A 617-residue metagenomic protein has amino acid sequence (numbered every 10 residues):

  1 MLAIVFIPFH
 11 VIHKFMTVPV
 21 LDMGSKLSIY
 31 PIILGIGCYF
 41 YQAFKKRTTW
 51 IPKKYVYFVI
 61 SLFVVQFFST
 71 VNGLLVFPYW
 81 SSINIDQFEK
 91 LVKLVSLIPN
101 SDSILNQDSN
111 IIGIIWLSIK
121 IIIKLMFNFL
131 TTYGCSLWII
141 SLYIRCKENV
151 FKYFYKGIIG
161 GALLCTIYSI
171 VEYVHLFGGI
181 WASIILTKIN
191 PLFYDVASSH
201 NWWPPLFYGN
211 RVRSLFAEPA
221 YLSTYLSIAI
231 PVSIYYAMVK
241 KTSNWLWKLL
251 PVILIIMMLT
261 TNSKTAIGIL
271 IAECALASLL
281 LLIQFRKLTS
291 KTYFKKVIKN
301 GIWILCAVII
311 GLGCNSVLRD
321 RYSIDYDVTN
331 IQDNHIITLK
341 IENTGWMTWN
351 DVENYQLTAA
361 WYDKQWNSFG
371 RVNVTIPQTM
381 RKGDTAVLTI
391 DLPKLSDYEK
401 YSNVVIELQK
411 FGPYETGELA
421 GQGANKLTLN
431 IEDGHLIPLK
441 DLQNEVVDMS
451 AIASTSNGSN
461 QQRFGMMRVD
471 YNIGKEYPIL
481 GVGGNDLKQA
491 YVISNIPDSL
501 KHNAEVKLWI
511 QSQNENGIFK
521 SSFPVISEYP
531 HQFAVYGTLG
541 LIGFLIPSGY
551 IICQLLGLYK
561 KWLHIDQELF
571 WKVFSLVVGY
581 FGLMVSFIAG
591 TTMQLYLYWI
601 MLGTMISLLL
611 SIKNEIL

Functional and structural regions predicted by a protein language model:
L2-T17, P31-Y133: N-terminal hydrophobic segments of proteins, predominantly signal-anchor/transmembrane helices of inner/organellar
I4, P8, P31-C38, L270-L281 (+3 more regions): Transmembrane alpha-helices of multi-pass inner-membrane enzymes
G35-I36, M126-I139, F151-K287, V297-I302 (+5 more regions): Alpha-helical transmembrane segments of multi-pass inner-membrane proteins
L75, I167, Y173-I180, W203 (+7 more regions): A membrane-periplasm/extracellular boundary helix in multi-pass inner-membrane enzymes that assemble envelope glycans
Y79-I112, G178-R211, H435-N460, D486-Y529: Interfacial juxtamembrane loops and adjacent helix segments that form the catalytic/substrate-binding surfaces
E218-A220, M466-M467, Y471, Y477 (+1 more regions): A conserved mid-to-late transmembrane alpha helix and its immediate loop/hinge that forms the functional core
F369-S396: Intrinsically disordered, low-complexity Pro/Gly/Ser/Thr-rich segments with frequent PxxP/GP/PP motifs and embedded
S396-I431: Terminal connector regions
